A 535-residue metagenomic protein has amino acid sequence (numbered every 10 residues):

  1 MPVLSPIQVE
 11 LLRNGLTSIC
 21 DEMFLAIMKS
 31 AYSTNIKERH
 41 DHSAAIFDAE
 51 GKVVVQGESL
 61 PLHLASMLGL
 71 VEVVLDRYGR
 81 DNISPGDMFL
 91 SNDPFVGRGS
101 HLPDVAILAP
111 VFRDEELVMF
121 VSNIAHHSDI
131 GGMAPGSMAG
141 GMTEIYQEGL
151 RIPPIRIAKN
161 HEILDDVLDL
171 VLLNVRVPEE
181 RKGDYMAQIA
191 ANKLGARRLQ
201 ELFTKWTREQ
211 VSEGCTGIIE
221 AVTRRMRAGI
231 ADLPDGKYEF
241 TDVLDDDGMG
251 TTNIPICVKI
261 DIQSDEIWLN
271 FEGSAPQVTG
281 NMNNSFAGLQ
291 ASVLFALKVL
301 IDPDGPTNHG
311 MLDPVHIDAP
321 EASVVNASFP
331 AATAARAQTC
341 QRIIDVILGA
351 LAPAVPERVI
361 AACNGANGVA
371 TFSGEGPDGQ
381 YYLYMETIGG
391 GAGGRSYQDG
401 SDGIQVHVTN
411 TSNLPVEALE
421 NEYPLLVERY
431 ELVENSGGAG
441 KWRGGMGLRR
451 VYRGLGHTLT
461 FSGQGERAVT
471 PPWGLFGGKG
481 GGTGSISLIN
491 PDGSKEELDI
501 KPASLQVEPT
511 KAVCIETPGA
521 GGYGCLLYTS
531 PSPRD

Functional and structural regions predicted by a protein language model:
P2-Q8, R151-M226, R358: N-terminal leader/propeptide and maturation segments of large enzyme subunits in energy/redox metabolism and hydrolases
I19-E38, V96-G97: Short, basic/aromatic recognition patches
G97-P103, I130, A520-L527: Short, Lys/Arg- and Gly-enriched loop/turn segments at beta-strand edges
D104-R113, S122: A short, hydrophobic, proline-anchored segment that marks a local hinge/packing element in signaling and regulatory
L117-R176, V278-G280, A291-L294, P330 (+3 more regions): Gly/Pro-rich active-site capping loops and adjacent beta-alpha segments that organize cofactor/substrate pockets
K159-N160, Q210, E220, R227 (+3 more regions): Helix-loop-helix junctions within predominantly alpha-helical proteins
L199-A275: Accessory "access/gating" subregions that flank catalytic or transport cores
Y528-D535: Conserved small/polar residues in nucleotide/adenosyl-binding loops
